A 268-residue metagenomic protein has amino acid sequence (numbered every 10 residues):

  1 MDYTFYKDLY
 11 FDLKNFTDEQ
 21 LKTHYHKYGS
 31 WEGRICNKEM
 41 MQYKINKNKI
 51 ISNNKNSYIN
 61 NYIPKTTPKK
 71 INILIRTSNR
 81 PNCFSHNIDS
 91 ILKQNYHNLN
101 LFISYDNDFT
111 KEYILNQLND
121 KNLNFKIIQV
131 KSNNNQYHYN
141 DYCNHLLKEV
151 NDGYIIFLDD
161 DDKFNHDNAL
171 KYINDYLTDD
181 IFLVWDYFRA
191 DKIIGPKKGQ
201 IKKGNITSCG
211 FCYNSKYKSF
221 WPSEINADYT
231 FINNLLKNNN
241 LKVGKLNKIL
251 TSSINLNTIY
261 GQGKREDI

Functional and structural regions predicted by a protein language model:
M1-K49: Charge-rich, low-complexity intrinsically disordered regions
K44-S90: N-proximal low-complexity "stem/linker" segments adjacent to membrane-targeting elements
D89-N98: Short, acidic, metal-binding catalytic loop of nucleotide-sugar glycosyltransferases
N133-V150: Glycine-rich, basic loop-to-helix element that forms the pyrophosphate-binding segment of sugar-nucleotide handling
G153-K163: Short beta-strand-to-loop acidic/aromatic patch adjacent to the donor-nucleotide binding site
D162-D175: Acidic donor-binding/catalytic loop of UDP-sugar-dependent glycosyltransferases, especially processive GT2
L183-P196: Short beta-strand-to-loop element that shapes/binds the nucleotide-sugar donor at the catalytic cleft/hinge
Q200-D267: Conserved nucleotide-sugar donor-binding catalytic segment
